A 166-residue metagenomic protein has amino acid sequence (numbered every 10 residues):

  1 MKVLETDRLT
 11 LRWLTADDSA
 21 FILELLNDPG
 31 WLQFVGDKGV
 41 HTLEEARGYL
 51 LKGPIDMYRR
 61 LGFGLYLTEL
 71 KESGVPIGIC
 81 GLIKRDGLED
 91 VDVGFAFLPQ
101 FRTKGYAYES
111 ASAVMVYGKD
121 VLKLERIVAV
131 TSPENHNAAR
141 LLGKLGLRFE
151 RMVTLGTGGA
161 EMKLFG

Functional and structural regions predicted by a protein language model:
M1-F34, L65-G166: Acyl-donor (CoA/ACP) binding surface of acyl/acetyltransferases
L26, V35, L50, Y58-R59: Hydrophobic residues in alpha-helical segments
L32-K52: Conserved GNAT-fold acetyl-CoA-binding loop/helix
P54-L67: A short helix-loop-beta-strand connector motif used in the catalytic cores of GNAT acetyltransferases and, in some
